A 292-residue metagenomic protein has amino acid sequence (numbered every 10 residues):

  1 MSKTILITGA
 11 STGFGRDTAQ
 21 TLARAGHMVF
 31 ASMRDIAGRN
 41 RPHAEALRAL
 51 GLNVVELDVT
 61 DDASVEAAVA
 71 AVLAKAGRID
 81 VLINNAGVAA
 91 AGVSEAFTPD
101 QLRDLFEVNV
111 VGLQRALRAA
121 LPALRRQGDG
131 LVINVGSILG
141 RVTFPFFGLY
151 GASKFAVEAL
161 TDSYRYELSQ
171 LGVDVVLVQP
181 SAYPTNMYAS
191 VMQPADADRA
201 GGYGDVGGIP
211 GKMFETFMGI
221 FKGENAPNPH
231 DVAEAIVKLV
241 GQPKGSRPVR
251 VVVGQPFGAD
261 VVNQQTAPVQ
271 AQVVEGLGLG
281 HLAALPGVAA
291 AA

Functional and structural regions predicted by a protein language model:
S11-T12: Conserved glycine-rich cofactor-binding loop
A25-R41: Conserved glycine-rich Rossmann-like NAD(P)H-binding loop of the short-chain dehydrogenase/reductase
L57-A67, P99: The beta1-alpha1 cofactor-binding region of Rossmann-like NAD(H)/NADP(H)-dependent oxidoreductases
V93-S94, Q101-R103: Substrate-binding pocket helix/loop in short-chain dehydrogenase/reductase
L117, S153: Active-site helix of classical SDR
S137: Residue(s) in the substrate-gating loop at a strand-loop-helix junction that position the organic substrate next
L171-F221: C-terminal beta-strand-loop-alpha-helix "lid" module of Rossmann-like NAD(P)-dependent dehydrogenases
